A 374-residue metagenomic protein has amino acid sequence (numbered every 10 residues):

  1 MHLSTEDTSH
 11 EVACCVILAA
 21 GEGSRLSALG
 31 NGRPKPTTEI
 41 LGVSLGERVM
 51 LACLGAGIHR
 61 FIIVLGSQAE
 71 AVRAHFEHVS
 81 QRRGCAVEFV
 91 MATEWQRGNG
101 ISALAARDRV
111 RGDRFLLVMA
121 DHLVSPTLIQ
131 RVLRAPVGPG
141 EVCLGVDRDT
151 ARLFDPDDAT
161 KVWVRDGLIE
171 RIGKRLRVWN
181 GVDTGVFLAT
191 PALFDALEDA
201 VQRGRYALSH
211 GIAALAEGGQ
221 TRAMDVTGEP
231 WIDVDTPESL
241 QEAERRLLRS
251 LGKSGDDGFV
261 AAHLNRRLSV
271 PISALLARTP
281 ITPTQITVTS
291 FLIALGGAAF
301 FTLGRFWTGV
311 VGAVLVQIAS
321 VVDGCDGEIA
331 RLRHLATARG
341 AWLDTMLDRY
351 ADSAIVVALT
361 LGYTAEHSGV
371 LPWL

Functional and structural regions predicted by a protein language model:
M1-I17, V43-L117: Conserved N-terminal catalytic core of the sugar/cofactor nucleotidyltransferase
H2-C15, V178-P271: Conserved alpha/beta core of the MobA/IspD/sugar-nucleotide pyrophosphorylase nucleotidyltransferase superfamily
N31-E47: Short catalytic helix/loop segments, enriched in acidic residues and glycine and frequently bearing histidine
F76, S125-S209: Conserved core of the sugar-phosphate nucleotidyltransferase
M119-L123, D344: The conserved acidic donor/metal-binding loop of glycosyltransferases
K161-I172, V226, E244, L248-P271 (+1 more regions): A feature for the membrane-embedded catalytic helix bundles of lipid/isoprenoid biosynthetic enzymes
E238-V311: Topogenic membrane-insertion module of multi-pass membrane proteins
V311-T360: Acidic (Asp/Glu-rich) catalytic motifs at the cytosolic membrane interface
